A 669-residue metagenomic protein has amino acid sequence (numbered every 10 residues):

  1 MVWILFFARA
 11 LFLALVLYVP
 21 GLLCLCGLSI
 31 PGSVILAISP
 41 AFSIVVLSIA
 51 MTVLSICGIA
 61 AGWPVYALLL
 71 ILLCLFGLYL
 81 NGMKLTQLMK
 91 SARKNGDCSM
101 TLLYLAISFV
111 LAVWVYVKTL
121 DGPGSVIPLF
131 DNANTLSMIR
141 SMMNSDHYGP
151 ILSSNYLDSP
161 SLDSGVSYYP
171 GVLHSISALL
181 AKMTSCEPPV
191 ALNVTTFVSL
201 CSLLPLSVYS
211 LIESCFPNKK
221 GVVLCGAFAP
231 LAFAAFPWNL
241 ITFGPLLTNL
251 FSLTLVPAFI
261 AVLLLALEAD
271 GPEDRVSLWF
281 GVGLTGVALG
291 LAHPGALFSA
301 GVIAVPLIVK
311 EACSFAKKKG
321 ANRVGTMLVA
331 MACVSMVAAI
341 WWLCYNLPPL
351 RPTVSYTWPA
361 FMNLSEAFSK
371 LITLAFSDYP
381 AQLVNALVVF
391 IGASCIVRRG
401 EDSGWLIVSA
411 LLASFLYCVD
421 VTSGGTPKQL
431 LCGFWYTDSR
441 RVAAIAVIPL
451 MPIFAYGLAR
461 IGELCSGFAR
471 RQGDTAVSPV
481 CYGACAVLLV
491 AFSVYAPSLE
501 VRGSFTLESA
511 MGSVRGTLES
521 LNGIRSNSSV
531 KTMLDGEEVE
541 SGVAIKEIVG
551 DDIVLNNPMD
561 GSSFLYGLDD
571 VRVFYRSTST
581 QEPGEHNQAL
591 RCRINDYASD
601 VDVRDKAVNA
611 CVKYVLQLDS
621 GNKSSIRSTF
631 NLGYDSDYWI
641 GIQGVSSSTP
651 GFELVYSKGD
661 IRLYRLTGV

Functional and structural regions predicted by a protein language model:
M1-C98: Membrane-embedded, hydrophobic transmembrane alpha-helices
A8, C57-P64, G122-F130, S185 (+4 more regions): Membrane-helix boundary/interfacial segments in multi-pass membrane proteins
F12, Y18, A491-V669: Extracytoplasmic
V46-I49, V113-L120, S145, V223-T242 (+5 more regions): Membrane-interface helix-loop junctions at the exits of transmembrane helices
F109-T254, E519-T532: Active-site lumenal/periplasmic loops and adjacent helix-entry segments of GT-C-fold, multi-pass membrane
A266-V287: Short hydrophobic alpha-helices at membrane interfaces in multi-pass membrane enzymes
S299-C333: Perimembrane helix-loop-helix junctions
I308-V309, L383-I407: Hydrophobic, aromatic-rich transmembrane alpha-helices and their immediate juxtamembrane boundary segments
